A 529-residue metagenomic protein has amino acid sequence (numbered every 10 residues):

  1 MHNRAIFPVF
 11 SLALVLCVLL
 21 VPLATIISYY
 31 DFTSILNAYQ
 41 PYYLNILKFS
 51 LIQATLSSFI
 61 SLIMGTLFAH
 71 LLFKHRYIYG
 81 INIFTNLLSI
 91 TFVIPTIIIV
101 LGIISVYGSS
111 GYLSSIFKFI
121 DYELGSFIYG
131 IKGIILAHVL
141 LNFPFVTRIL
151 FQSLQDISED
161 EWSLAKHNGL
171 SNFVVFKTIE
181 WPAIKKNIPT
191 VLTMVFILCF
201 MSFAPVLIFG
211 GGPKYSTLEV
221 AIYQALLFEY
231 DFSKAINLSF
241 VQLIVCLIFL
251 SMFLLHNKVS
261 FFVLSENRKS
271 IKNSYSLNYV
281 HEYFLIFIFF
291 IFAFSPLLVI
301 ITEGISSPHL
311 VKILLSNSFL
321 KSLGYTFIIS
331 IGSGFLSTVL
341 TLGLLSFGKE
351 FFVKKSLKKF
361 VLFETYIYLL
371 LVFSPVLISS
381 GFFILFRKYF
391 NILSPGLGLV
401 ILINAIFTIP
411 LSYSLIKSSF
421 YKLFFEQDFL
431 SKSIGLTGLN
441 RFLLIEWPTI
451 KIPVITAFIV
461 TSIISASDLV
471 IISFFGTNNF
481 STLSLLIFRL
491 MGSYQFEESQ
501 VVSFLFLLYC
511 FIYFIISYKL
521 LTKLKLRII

Functional and structural regions predicted by a protein language model:
H2-F32, P41-Q155, A183, N187-G210 (+7 more regions): Membrane-water interface segments at the C-terminal ends of transmembrane alpha-helices in multi-pass inner-membrane
Q40, I157-I184, F228, L315 (+2 more regions): Short helix-to-coil transition segments within interhelical loops that connect adjacent transmembrane helices
S105, A204-Y230, L469-F496, I529: Glycine-rich helix-loop "coupling/hinge" segments at transmembrane-helix boundaries in multipass transporters
I149-S163, N172, K185, L218 (+5 more regions): Transmembrane helix boundary and interhelical loop/hinge segments in multi-pass membrane proteins
A165, K234-A235, S431, E498-Q500: Solenoid-repeat scaffolds in large eukaryotic assemblies
L255-L285, H309: Flexible interhelical linker loops that connect adjacent transmembrane helices in multi-pass membrane transporters
F261-K272, V353-K354, L520-I529: Short cytosolic juxtamembrane segments of multi-pass membrane proteins
